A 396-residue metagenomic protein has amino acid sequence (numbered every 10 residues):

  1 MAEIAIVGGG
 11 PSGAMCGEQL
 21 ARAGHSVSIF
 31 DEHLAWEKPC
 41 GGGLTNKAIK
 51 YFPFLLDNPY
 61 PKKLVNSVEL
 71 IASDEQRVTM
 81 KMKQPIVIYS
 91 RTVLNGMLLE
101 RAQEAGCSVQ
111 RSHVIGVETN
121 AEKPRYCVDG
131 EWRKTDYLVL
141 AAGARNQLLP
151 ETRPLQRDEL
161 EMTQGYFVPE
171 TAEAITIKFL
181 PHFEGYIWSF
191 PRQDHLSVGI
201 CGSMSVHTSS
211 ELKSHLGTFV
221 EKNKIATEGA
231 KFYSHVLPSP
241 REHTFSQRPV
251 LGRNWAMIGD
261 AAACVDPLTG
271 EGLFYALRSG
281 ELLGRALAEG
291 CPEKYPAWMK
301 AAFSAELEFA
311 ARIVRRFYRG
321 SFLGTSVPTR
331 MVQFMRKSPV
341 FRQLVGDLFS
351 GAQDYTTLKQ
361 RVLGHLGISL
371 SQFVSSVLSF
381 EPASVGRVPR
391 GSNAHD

Functional and structural regions predicted by a protein language model:
M1-G10: Beta1/beta-strand and adjacent pyrophosphate-binding region of the FAD-binding site in flavoprotein oxidoreductases
I4, G17, H25-V27, L138 (+1 more regions): Hydrophobic anchor at the start of a short beta-strand that flanks the dinucleotide cofactor-binding loop
G9, R101-A230: Predominantly flavin-linked oxidoreductase catalytic cores and closely associated redox partners
G13-A14: N-terminal Rossmann-fold NAD(P) dinucleotide-binding loop
A21-C40: Glycine-rich FAD pyrophosphate-binding loop
G43-M97: A conserved beta-strand/loop capping segment in the N-terminal third of enzymes that catalyze redox or closely related
G116, V206-A286, P292-Y295: FAD/FMN-dependent oxidoreductases across multiple families
R285-D396: C-terminal helical "tail/cap" subdomain of flavin- and related membrane-associated enzymes
